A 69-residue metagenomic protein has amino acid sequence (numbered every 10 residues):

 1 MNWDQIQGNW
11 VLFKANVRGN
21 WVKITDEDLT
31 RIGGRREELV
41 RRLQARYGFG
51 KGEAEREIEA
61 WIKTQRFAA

Functional and structural regions predicted by a protein language model:
M1-A69: Intrinsically disordered, low-complexity, hydrophilic segments
